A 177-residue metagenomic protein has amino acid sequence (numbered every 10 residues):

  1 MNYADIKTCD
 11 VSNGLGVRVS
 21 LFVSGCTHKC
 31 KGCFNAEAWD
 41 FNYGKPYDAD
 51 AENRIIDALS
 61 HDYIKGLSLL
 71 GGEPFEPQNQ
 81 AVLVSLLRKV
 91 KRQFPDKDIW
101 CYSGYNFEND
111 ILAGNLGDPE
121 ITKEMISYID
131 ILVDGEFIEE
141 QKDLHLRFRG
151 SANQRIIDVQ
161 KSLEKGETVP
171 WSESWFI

Functional and structural regions predicted by a protein language model:
M1-A4, V17, N35-N115, E120 (+1 more regions): Conserved Radical SAM active-site core
M1-F22, K31, N35-N42, T168-P170 (+1 more regions): N-terminal [4Fe-4S]-dependent radical SAM core
T8-V11, G104, F137, K161: Residues that form or immediately flank small-molecule/cofactor binding pockets and catalytic motifs
D10-S12, L67-S68, I131: Short glycine- and Lys/Arg-enriched binding-loop motifs that mark or flank ligand-binding interfaces
S12, E108, K165: Flexible, glycine-rich phosphate/dinucleotide-binding loops and adjacent beta-alpha linkers at cofactor/substrate
H28: Glycine-centered loop/turn positions within well-structured domains that cap or flank conserved ligand/cofactor-binding
D118, K123-I177: Classical nucleotidyltransferase
